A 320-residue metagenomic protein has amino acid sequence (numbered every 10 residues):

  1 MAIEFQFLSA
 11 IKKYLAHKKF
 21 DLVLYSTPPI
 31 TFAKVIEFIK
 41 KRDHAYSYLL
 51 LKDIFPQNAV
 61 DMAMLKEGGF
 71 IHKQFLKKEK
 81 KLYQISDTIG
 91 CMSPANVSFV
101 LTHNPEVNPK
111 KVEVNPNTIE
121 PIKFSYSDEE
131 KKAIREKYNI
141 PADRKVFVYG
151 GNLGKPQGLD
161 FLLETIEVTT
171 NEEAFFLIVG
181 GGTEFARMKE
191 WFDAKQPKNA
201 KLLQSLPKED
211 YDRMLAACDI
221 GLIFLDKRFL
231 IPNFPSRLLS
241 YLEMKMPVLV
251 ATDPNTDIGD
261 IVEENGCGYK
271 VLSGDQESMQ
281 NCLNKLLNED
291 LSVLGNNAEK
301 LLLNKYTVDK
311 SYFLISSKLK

Functional and structural regions predicted by a protein language model:
T31-K34, F38-R42, F70-C91: Membrane-proximal helix-turn-helix segments that form the acceptor-binding/catalytic region of lipid-linked
L76, K80-K111, G259: A short, active-site helix/loop in glycosyltransferases that binds the activated sugar's phosphate group
A95, N115-T118: Carbohydrate-associated surface elements
S125-I140: A short helix/loop element that forms part of the nucleotide-sugar donor recognition site in Leloir-type
E136, S292-K305: A short, well-ordered alpha-helix in the C-terminal region of glycosyltransferases
P141-Q157, L163-I166, G295: Conserved donor-binding/catalytic core segment of Leloir-type glycosyltransferases
Q157, P207-A216, G221-L242, V248-D260: Nucleotide-sugar-dependent
E173, L177-G180, F185-D212: Nucleotide-activated donor-binding/catalytic signature segment of Leloir-type glycosyltransferases, i.e., the conserved
